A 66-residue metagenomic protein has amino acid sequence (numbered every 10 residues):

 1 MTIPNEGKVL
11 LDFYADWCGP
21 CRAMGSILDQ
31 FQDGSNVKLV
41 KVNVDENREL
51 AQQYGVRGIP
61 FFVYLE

Functional and structural regions predicted by a protein language model:
M1-V9, R48: A short beta-strand-turn-helix
T2-I3, P20-G25: A broad, low-specificity signal for short, low-complexity segments enriched in glycine/proline and polar/charged
E6-V9, Y14-W17, G58: Short pre-active-site segment immediately N-terminal to redox-active cysteine/selenocysteine motifs in thiol-based
L10, L28, L50, P60-E66: A short, hydrophobic beta-strand/beta-hairpin element that forms part of a small beta-sheet core
F13, M24-E49, V56: Thiol-based oxidoreductase modules, predominantly thioredoxin-like and allied folds used for disulfide exchange
C18-C21, F62: The canonical Cys-X-X-Cys-His
